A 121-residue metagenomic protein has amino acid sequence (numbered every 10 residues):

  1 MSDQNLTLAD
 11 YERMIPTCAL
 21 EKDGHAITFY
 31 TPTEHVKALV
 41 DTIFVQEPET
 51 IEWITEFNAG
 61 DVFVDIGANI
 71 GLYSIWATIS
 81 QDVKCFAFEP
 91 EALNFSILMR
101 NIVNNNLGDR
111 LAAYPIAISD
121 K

Functional and structural regions predicted by a protein language model:
M1-A112: S-adenosyl-L-methionine
P115-I116: Conserved residues in the N-terminal Rossmann fold of short-chain dehydrogenase/reductase
S119-K121: Short loop/turn elements that flank and shape the SAM/SAH-binding pocket of Class I
